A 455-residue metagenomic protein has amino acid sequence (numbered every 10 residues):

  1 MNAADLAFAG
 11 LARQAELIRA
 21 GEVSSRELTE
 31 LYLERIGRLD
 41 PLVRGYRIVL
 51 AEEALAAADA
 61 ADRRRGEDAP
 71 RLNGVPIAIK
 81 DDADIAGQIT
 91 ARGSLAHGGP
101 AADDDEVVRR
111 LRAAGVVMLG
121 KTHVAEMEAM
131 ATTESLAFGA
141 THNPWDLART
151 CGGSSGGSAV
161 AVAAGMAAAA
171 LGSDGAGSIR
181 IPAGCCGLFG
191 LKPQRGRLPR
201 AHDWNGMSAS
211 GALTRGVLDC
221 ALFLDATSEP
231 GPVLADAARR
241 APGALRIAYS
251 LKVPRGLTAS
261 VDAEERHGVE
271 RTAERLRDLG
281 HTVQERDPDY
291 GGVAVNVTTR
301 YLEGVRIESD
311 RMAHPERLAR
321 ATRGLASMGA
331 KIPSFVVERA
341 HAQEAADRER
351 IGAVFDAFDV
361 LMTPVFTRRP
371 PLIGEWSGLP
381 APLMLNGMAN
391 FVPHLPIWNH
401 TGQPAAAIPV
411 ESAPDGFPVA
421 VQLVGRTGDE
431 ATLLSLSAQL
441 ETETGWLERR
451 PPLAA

Functional and structural regions predicted by a protein language model:
M1-L55, R271, R275-G280, R449-A455: An N-terminal boundary/leader segment
A7, G74, A86, E229-V297 (+1 more regions): Gly/Ser-rich, acidic/histidine-flanked active-site/gating loops
G21, G74, A113, A167 (+3 more regions): Glycine-rich, small-residue loops and helix-cap segments that act as flexible hinges at active-site edges
E22-E30, D59, D105, A263-D287 (+2 more regions): Acyltransferase
A54-A56, R64-A137: Acidic/His- and Gly-rich active-site-bordering loop/insert found across diverse amide/peptide-bond hydrolases
L72-R92, A241-L251, Y301-G352, P364-R368 (+1 more regions): Short helix-loop capping/hinge segments that flank enzyme active sites or metal/cofactor-binding pockets
D104-D105, R109-L224, H400, P404-A420: Short glycine/serine-rich loop segments
F189-E270, E443-A455: A short helix-breaking turn/cap at a secondary-structure junction
